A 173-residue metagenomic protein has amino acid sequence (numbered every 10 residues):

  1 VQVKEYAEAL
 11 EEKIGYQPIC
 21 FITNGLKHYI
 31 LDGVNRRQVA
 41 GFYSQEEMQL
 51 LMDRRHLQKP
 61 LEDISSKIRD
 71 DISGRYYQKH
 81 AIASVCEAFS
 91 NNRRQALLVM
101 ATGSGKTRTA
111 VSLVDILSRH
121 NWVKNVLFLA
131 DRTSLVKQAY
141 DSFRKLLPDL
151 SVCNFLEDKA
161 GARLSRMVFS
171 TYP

Functional and structural regions predicted by a protein language model:
V1-N125, S134, Q138-L150, R163-M167 (+1 more regions): ATP-dependent helicase/translocase motor core
L129-T133, L156-K159: A short hydrophobic beta-strand->loop->alpha-helix junction that borders the nucleotide-binding pocket of P-loop NTPases
F155, S170: Hydrophobic residues at beta-strand termini and immediately following loops that shape nucleotide-binding pockets
